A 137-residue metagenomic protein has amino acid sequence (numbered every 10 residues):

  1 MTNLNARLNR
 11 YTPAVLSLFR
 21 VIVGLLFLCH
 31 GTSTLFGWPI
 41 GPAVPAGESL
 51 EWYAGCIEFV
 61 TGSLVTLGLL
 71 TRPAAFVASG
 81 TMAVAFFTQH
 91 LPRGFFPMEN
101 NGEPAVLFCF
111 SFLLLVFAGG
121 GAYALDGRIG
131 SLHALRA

Functional and structural regions predicted by a protein language model:
M1-T32, F36, E51-C56, V60 (+1 more regions): Extended, low-polarity transmembrane helix blocks
T34-P45: Membrane-interface helix-loop junction between the first two transmembrane segments
A43-Y53: Structural signature of hydrophobic alpha-helical transmembrane segments
